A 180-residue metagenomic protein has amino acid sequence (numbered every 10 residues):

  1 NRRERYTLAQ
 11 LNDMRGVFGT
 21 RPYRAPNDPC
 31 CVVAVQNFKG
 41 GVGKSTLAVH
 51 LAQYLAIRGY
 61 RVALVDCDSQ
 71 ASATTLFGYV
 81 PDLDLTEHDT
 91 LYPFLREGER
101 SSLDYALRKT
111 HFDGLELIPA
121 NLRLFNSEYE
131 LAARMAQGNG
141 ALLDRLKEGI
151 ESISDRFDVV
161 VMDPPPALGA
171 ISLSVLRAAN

Functional and structural regions predicted by a protein language model:
R2-A179: P-loop NTP-binding core
